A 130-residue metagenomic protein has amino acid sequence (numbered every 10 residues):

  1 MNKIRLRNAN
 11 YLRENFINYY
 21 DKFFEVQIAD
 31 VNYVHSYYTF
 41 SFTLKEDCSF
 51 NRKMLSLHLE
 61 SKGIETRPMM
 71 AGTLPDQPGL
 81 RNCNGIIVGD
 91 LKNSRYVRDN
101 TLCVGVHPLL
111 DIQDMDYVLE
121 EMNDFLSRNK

Functional and structural regions predicted by a protein language model:
M1-K130: PLP-dependent aminotransferase class I/II
